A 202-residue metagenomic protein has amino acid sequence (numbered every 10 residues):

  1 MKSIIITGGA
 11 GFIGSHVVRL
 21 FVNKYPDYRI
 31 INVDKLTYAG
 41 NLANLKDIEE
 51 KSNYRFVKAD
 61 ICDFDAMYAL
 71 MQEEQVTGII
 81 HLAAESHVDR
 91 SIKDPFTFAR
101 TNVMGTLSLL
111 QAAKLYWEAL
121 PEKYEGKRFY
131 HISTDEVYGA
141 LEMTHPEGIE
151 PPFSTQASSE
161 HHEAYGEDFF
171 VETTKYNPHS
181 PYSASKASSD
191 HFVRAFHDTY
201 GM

Functional and structural regions predicted by a protein language model:
M1-M202: N-terminal Rossmann-like NAD(P)+-binding domain of SDR-like oxidoreductases, especially those catalyzing
